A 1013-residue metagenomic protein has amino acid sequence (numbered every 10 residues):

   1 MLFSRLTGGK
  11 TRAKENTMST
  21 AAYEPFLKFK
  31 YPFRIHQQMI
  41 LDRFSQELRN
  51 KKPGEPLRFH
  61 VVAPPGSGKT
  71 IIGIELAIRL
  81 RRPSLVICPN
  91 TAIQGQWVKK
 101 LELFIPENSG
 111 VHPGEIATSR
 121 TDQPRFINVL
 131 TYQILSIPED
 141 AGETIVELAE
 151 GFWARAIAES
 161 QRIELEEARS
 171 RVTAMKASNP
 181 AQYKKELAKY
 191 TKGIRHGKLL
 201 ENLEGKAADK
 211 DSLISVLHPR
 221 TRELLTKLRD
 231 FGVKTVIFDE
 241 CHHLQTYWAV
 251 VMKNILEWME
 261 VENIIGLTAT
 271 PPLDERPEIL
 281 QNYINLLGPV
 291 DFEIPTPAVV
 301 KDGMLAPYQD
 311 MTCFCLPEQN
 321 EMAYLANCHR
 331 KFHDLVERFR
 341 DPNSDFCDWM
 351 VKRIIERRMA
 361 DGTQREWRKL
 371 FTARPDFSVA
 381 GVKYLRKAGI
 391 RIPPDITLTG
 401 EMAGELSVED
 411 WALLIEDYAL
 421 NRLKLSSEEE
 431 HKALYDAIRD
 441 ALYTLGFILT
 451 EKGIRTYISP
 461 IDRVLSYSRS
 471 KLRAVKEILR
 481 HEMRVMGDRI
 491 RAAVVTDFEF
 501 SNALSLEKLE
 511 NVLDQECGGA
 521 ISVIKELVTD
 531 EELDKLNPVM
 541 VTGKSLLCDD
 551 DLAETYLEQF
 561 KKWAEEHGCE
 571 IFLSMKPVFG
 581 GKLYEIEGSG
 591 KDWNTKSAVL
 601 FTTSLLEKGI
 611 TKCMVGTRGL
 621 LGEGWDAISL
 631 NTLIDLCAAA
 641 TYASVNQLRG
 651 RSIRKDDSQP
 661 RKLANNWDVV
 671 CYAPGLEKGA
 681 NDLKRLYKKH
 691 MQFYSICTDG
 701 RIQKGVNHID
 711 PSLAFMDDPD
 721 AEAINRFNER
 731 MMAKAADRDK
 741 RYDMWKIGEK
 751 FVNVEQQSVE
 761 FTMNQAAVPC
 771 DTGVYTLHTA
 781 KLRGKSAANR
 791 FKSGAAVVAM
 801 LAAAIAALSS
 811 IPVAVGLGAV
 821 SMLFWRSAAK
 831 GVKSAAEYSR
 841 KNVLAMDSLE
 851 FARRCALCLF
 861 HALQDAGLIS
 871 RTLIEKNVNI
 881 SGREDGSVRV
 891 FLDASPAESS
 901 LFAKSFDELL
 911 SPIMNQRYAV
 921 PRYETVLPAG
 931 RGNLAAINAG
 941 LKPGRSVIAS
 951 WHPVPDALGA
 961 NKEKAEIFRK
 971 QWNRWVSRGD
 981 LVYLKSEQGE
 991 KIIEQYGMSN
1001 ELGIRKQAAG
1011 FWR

Functional and structural regions predicted by a protein language model:
S19-H60: Conserved pre-motif I regulatory segment
P53-L76: Walker A/P-loop
P64-S67, G114, F126-I127, R155-L213 (+14 more regions): Conserved C-terminal RecA-like helicase domain
R79-L103, T131-I137, W248, F498: Conserved Walker A/P-loop ATP-binding site and its immediately adjacent core in helicase/helicase-like ATPase domains
A92-R120, T144-W153, I284: Conserved helix-turn-beta segment of the N-terminal RecA-like "Helicase ATP-binding" lobe in SF1/SF2 helicases
T246-L305: Post-DEXD/H (motif II) to motif III coupling segment of the RecA-like Helicase ATP-binding lobe
E337-K383, A388, P393, D682-P943: Long, largely alpha-helical accessory region at the distal end of helicase-like NTP-driven motors
R651-A680: Conserved segment of the helicase C-terminal RecA-like domain
